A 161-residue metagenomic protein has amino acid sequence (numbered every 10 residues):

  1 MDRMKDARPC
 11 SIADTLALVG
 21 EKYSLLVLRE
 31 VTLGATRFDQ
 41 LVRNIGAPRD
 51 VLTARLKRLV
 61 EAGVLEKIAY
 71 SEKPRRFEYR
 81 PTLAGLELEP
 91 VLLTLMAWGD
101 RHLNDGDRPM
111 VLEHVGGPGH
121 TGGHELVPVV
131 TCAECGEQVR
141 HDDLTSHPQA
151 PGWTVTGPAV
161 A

Functional and structural regions predicted by a protein language model:
M1-A7: N-terminal intrinsically disordered/low-complexity leader segments
C10-V51: N-terminal helix-turn-helix DNA-binding core of bacterial DNA-binding proteins
T15-L18, V31, E66, E87 (+1 more regions): Short, contiguous, well-ordered secondary-structure segments
G20, S71-T94: Basic, amphipathic "hinge/linker" alpha-helix immediately C-terminal to the N-terminal HTH DNA-binding motif
L25, A62, V91-H102: Alpha-helical linker/hinge and terminal dimerization helices associated with HTH transcriptional regulators
T36-L41, L88-V91, W98, P109-V111: Extended, folded domain segments that form the structural surfaces/walls around functional sites
F38, V42-Y70, P74: Canonical helix-turn-helix DNA-binding module
A97-A161: C-terminal regulatory/oligomerization modules of transcriptional regulators
